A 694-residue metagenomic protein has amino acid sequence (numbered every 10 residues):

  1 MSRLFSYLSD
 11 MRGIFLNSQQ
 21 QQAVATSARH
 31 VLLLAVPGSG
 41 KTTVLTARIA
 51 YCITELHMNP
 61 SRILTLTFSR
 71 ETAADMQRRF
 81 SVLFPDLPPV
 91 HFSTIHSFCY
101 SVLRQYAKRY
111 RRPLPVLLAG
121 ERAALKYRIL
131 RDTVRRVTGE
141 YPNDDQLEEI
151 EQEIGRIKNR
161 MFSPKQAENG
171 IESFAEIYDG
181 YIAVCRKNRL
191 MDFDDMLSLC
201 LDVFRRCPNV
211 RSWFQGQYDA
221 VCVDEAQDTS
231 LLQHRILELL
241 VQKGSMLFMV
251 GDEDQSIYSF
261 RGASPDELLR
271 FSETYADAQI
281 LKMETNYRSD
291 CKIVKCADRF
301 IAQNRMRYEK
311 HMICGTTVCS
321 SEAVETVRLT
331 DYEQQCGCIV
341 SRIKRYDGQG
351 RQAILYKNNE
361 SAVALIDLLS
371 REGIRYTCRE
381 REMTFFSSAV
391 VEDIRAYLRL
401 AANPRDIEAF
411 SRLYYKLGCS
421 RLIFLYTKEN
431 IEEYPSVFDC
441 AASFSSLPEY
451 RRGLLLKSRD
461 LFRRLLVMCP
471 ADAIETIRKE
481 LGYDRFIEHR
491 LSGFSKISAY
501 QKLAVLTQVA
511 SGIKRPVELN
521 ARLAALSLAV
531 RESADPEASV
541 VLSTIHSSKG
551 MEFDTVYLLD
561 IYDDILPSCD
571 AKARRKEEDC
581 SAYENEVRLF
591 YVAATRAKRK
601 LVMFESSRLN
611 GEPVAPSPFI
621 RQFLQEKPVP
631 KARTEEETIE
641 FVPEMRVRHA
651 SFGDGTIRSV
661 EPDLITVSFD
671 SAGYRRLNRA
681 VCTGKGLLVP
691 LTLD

Functional and structural regions predicted by a protein language model:
S2-D10, H30, V36-S39, A50-F204 (+3 more regions): A basic/glycine-biased coupling hinge at the interface between accessory DNA-binding modules
S2-Y7, R12, L231-R328: Conserved RecA-like helicase ATPase core segment that couples NTP binding/hydrolysis to strand translocation
L32, P37-L45, D277-Q279, T285-R375 (+4 more regions): Helicase P-loop NTPase motor core
S93-C99, S173-C222, S230-I236, K243 (+3 more regions): Conserved helicase/translocase P-loop NTPase motor core
S93-S101, C222-E225, V250, N358 (+3 more regions): Conserved helicase core region in the C-terminal RecA-like lobe
V318-E322, Y346-A471, E488-H489: ATPase/helicase motor core of nucleic-acid motors
A441-S547, E552, S568, K598-F604 (+2 more regions): Accessory C-terminal helicase-associated subdomains
Y562-L677, G684-D694: C-terminal accessory regions
